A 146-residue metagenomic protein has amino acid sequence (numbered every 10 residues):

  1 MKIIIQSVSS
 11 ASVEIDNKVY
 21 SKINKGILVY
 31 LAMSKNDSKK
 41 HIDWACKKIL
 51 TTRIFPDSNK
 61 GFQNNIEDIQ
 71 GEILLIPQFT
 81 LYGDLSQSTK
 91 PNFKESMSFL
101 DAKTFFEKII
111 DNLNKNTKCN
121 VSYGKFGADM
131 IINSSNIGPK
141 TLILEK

Functional and structural regions predicted by a protein language model:
M1-N92, L100, T104-K146: N-terminal, polar/charged subdomain of small-to-medium soluble alpha/beta proteins
E95: An anionic oxygen-ligand recognition environment, strongly enriched in 2H phosphoesterase
